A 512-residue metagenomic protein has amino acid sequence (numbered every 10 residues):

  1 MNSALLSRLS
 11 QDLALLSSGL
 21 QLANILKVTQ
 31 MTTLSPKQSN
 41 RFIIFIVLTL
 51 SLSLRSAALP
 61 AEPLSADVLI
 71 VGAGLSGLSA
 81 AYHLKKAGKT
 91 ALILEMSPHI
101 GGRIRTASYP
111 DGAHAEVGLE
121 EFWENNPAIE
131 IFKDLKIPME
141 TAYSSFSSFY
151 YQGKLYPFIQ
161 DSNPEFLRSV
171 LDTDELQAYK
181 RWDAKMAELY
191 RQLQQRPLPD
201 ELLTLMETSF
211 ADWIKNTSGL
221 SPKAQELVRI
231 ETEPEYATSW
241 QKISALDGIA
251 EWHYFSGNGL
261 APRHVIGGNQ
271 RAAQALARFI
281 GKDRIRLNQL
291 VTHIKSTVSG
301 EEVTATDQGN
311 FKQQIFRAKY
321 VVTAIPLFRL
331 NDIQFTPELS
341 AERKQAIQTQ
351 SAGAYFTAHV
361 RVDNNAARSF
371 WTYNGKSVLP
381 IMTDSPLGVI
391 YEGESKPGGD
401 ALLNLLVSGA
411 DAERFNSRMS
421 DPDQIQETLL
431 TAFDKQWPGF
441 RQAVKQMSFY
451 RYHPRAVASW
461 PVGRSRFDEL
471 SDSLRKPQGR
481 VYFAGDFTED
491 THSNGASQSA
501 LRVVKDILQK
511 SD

Functional and structural regions predicted by a protein language model:
I43-R55: Bacterial N-terminal signal peptides
V68-L92: N-terminal Rossmann-like FAD-binding beta1-loop-alpha1 element of flavoenzymes
K86-A107: Glycine-rich FAD pyrophosphate-binding loop
G112-A142: Conserved FAD-binding subdomain of flavin-dependent enzymes
E140-Q241: Mobile amphipathic helical/loop "lid" adjacent to a hydrophobic cofactor/ligand pocket
Q194-H293, T297-G300, D307-G309, A324: Active-site/ligand-binding neighborhood in enzyme catalytic cores
Q289-L406: Mid-domain catalytic core of redox enzymes that form a hydrophobic substrate pocket/lid adjacent to a catalytic redox
A354, F370-D512: Conserved flavin/dinucleotide-binding core of flavoenzymes
